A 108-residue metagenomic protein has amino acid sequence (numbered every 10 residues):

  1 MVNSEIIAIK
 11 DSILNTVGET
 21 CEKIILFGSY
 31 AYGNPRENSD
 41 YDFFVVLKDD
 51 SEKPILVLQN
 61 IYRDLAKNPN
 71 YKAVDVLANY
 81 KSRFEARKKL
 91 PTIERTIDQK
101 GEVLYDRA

Functional and structural regions predicted by a protein language model:
M1-K23, Y32-E37, L47-A108: Catalytic core of pol beta-like nucleotidyltransferases
S29: Conserved H-loop
D42-V46: Short beta-strand->loop micro-motif that forms the acidic, two-metal-ion catalytic signature in nucleotide-processing
